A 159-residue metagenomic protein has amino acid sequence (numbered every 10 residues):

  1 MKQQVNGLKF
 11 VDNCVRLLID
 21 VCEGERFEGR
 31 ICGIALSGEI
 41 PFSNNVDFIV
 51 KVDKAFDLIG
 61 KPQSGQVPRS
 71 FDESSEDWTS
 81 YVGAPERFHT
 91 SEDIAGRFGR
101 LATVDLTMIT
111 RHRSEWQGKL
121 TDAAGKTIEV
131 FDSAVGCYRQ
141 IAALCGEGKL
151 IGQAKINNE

Functional and structural regions predicted by a protein language model:
M1-E25, V50-S114, G146-E159: Intrinsic disorder/low-complexity detector
D20-L36, M108-G125: Short aromatic-glycine-(Arg/Gly/Cys) micro-motifs in beta-strand/loop hairpins
G33, E39-S43, K51-D57, Q117-E159: Mixed-charge, glycine-accented linear interaction segment located at domain edges/termini
